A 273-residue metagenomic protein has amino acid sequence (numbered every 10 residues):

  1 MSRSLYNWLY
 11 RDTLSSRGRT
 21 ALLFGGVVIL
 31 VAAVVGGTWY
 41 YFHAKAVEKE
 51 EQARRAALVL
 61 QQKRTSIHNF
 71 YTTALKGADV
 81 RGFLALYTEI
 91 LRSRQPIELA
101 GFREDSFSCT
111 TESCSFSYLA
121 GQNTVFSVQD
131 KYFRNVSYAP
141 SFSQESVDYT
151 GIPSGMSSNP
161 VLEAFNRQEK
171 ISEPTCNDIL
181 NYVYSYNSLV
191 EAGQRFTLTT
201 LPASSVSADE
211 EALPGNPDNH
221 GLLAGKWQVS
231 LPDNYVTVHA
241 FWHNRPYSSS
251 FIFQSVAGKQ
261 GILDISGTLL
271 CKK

Functional and structural regions predicted by a protein language model:
M1-A32, G37: N-terminal positive-inside, membrane-proximal cytosolic segments immediately preceding the first
L9, H43-A44, T73, G121: Generic signature of intrinsically disordered, low-complexity segments enriched in small/polar residues
A33-R54: Transmembrane signal-anchor/signal-peptide helices with a preference for the extracytoplasmic
A44, L58-L60, R64-T65, A85-K273: Periplasmic/lumenal scaffold domains of single-pass inner-membrane subunits that build Gram-negative envelope
K49-N69: Short extracytoplasmic/periplasmic juxtamembrane "stem" segments immediately C-terminal to an N-terminal membrane anchor
F70-E89: N-terminal cleavable signal peptides for secretion/export
